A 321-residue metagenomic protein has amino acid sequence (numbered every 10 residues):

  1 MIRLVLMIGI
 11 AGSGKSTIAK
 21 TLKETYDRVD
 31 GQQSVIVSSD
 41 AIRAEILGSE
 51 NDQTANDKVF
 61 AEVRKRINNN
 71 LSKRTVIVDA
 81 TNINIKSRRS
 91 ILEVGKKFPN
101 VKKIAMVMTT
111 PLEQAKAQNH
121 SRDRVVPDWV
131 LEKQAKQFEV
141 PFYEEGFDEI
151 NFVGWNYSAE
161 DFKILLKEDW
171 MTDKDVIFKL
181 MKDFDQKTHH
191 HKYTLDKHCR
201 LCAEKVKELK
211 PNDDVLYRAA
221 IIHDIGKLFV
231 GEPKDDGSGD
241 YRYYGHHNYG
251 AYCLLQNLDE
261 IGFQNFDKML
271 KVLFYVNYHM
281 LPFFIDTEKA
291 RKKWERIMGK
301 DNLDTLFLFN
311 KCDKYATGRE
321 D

Functional and structural regions predicted by a protein language model:
M7: Hydrophobic anchor at the beta1->P-loop junction of P-loop NTPases
I10-A11: The conserved Walker
G14: Conserved glycine(s) of the Walker
T17-R74, K116: Conserved substrate/cofactor phosphate-moiety recognition/catalytic segment in nucleotide-dependent phosphotransferases
S49-A55, H120-V125, D235-Y241: Short glycine-enriched, charge-decorated loop/helix-capping segments at active-site entrances that position
T81-V153: Replace "adjacent to P-loop NTPase cores in ATP/GTP-dependent enzymes" with "adjacent to NTP-binding cores
G154-Y241: Acidic/His-rich, divalent-metal-binding segments that scaffold phosphate/diphosphate chemistry
K207-R319: Divalent metal-dependent catalytic cores for phosphoryl transfer on phosphate-bearing substrates
